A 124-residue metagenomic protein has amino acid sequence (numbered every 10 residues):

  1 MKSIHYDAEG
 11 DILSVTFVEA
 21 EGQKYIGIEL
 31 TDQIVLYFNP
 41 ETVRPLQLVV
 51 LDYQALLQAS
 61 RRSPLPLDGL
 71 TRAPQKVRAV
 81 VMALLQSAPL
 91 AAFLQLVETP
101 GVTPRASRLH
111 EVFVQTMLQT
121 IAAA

Functional and structural regions predicted by a protein language model:
M1-Q33, P40, A55-L56, R61-R62 (+1 more regions): Intrinsically disordered terminal and processing segments
L51-D52: A generic structural motif
